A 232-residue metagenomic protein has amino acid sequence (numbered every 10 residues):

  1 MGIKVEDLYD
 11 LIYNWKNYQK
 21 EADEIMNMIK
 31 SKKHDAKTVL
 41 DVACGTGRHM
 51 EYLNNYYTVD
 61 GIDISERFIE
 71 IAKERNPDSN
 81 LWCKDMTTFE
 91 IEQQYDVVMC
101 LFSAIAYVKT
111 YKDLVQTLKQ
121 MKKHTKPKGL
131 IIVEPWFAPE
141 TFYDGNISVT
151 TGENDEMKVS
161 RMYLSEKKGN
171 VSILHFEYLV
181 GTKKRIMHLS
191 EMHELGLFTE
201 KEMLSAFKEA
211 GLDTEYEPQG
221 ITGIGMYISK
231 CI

Functional and structural regions predicted by a protein language model:
M1-A36: Conserved class I S-adenosyl-L-methionine
D35-A43: Conserved class I S-adenosyl-L-methionine
G47-T88: Class I SAM-dependent methyltransferase SAM/SAH-binding core
E90-V97: A short acidic, Gly/Pro-enriched loop at the edge of an enzyme's catalytic core that lines a small-molecule cofactor
M99-L101: A conserved beta-strand element that flanks and buttresses the S-adenosyl-L-methionine
V115-P127: A short glycine-rich, Lys/Arg-flanked "PGG" loop and its adjoining helix->strand segment in the class I
I132-E200, L204: SAM-dependent methyltransferase
E200-I232: C-terminal lobe and adjacent flexible extensions of AdoMet/dcAdoMet transferase-like proteins
